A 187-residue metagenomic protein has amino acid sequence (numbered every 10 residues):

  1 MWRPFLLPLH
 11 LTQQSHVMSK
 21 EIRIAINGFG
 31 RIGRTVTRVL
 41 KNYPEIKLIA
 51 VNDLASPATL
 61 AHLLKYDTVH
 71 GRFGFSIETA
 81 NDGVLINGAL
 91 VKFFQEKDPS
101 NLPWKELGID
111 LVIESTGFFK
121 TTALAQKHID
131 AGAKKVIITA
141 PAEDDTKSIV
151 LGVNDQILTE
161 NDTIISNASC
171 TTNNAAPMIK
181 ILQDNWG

Functional and structural regions predicted by a protein language model:
H10-H16: Low-complexity, intrinsically disordered or signal/transmembrane-proximal segments
S19-G187: N-terminal Rossmann-like NAD(P) cofactor-binding subdomain of oxidoreductases, focused on the glycine-rich
